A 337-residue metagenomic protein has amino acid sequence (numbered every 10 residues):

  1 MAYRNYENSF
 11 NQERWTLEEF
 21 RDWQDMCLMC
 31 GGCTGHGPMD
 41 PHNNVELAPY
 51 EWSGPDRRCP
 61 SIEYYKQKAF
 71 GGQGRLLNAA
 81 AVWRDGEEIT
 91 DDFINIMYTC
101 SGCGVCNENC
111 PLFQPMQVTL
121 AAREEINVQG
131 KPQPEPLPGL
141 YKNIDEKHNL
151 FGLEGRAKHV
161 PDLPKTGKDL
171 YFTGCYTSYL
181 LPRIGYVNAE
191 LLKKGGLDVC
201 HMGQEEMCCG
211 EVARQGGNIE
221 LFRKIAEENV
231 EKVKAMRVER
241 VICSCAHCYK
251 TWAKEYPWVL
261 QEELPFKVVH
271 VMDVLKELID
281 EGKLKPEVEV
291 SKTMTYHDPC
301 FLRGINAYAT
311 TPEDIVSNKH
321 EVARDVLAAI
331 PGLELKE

Functional and structural regions predicted by a protein language model:
A2-S9, I279-E337: Redox cofactor-anchoring modules in respiratory/redox and cofactor-processing assemblies
N8, R14-L17, R21, A69-L260 (+1 more regions): Iron-sulfur-cluster electron-transfer modules
R21-Y64, A69, I94-Q114: Cysteine-centered iron-sulfur cluster-binding motifs in ferredoxin-type domains/subunits of redox enzymes
T173, C245, H270-M272, D298: Short, structured patches in soluble enzyme cores that scaffold and shape functional sites
C200-M202, K267-V269, K336: General small-molecule cofactor/ligand-binding pocket signal
P257-F266, G282-K283: Short helix-capping segments at alpha-helix termini
P265-L275: Conserved beta-strand -> loop -> alpha-helix junction used to position metal-binding or nucleic-acid-contacting
